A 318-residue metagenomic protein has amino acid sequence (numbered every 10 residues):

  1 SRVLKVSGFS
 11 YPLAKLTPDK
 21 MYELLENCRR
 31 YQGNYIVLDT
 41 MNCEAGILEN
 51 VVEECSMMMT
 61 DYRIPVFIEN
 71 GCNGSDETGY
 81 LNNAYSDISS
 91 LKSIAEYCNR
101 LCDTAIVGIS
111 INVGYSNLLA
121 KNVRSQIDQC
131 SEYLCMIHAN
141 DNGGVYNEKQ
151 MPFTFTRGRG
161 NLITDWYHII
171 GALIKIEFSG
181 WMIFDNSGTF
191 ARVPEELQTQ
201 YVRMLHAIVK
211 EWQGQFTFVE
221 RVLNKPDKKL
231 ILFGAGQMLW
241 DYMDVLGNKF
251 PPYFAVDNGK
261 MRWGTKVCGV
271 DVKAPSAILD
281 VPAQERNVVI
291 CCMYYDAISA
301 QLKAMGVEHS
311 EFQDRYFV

Functional and structural regions predicted by a protein language model:
G8-P18: Active-site mouth loops of central-metabolism enzymes
P18-G33, A45-M57, Y62, Y85-K228: Histidine-acidic metal/acid-base catalytic patches
R30-G46, F67-S75: Active-site groove signature of glycoside hydrolases
N34, S179-G180, Y253, E308: Short acidic/polar active-site loop segments enriched in Thr and Asp
V37-D39, M182-I183, N287-M293: Acidic beta-strand-to-loop metal/phosphate-binding motif
C43, N73, Y115-S116, N142-G144 (+4 more regions): Short, solvent-exposed loop/turn segments at secondary-structure junctions
F67-E69, G108-N112, H138, I231-G234 (+1 more regions): Short, conserved beta-strand edge motifs with alternating hydrophobic and charged residues
L197, Y201-V318: Hydrophobic, well-ordered beta-alpha structural blocks that scaffold small-molecule cofactor pockets
